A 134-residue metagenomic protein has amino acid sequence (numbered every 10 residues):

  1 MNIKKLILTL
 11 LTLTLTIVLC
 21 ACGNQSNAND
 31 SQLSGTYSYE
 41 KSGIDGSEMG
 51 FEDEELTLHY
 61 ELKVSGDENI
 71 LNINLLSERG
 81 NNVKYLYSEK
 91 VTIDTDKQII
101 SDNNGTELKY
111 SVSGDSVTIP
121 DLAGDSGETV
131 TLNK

Functional and structural regions predicted by a protein language model:
M1-L10: Bacterial N-terminal signal peptides that target proteins for export
L13-T14: Repetitive helical segments and hydrophobic/amphipathic motifs
V18-A21: C-terminal motif of bacterial Sec signal peptides marking the signal peptidase cleavage site
G23-S38: N-terminal helix-cap/turn-to-beta initiation motif at the start of protein domains
S34-I70: Short, solvent-exposed loop/hinge segments that bridge or flank secondary-structure elements
S42-I44, G66-S116: Contiguous, well-ordered beta-strand patches that form the walls/edges of small beta-barrel/beta-sandwich domains
V117-G124: Primarily secretory-pathway and cell-envelope proteins
G124-K134: Short, low-complexity, Pro/Ser/Thr/Gly-rich segments in the mature regions of secreted, periplasmic
